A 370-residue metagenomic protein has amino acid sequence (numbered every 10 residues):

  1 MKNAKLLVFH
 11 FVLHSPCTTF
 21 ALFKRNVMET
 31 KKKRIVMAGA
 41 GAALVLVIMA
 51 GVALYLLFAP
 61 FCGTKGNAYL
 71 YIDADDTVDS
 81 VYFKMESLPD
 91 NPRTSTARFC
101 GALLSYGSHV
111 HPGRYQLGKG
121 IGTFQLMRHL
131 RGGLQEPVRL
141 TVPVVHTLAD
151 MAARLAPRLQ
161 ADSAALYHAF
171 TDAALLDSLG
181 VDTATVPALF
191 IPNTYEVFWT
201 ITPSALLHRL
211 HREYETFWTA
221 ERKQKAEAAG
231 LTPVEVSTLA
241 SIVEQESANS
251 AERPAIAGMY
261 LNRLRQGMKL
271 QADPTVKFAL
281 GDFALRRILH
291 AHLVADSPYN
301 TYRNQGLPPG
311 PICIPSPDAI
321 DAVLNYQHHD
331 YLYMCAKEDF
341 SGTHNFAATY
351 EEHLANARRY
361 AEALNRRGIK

Functional and structural regions predicted by a protein language model:
K5, H10-T19, K24: Short, positively charged and aromatic/hydrophobic N-terminal segments
T19, M28-Q271, F278, S297 (+3 more regions): Conserved catalytic or metal-liganding residues and their short signature motifs at active sites of enzymes
Q271-C313: Conserved SxxK-family serine transpeptidase/carboxypeptidase catalytic domain of penicillin-binding proteins
